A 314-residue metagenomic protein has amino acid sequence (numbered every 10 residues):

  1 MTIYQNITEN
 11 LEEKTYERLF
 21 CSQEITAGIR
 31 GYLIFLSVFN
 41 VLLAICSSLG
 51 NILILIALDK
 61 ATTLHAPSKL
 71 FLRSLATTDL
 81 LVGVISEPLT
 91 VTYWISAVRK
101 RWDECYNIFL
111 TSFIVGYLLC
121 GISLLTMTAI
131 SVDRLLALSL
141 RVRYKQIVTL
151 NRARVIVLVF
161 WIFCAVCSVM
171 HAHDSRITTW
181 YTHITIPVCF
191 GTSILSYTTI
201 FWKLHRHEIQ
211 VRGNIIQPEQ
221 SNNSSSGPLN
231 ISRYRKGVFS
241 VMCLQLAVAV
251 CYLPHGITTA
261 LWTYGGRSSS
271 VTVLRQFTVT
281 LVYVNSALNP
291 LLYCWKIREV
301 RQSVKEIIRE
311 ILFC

Functional and structural regions predicted by a protein language model:
M1-L49: Extracellular N-terminal segment of 7TM GPCRs
G28-V41, P67-I130, A137, T182-H183: Extracellular TM2-ECL1-early TM3 structural module of rhodopsin-like
L43-A44, S74-E87, G121, R152-S168 (+3 more regions): Alpha-helical transmembrane segments of multi-pass membrane proteins
T78, W202-H255: Intracellular effector-coupling site of seven-transmembrane GPCRs, centered on the ICL3-to-TM6 transition
R99-R101, M170-H183, Y264-L274: Membrane-lumen (extracellular) interface motif
L118-L158, C294: Class A GPCR helix-loop hinge within the 7TM core
F163-W202: Extracellular-loop-to-transmembrane junctions of the mid-late helices
T192-S196, F239, L244-A260, L274-C314: Seventh transmembrane helix
